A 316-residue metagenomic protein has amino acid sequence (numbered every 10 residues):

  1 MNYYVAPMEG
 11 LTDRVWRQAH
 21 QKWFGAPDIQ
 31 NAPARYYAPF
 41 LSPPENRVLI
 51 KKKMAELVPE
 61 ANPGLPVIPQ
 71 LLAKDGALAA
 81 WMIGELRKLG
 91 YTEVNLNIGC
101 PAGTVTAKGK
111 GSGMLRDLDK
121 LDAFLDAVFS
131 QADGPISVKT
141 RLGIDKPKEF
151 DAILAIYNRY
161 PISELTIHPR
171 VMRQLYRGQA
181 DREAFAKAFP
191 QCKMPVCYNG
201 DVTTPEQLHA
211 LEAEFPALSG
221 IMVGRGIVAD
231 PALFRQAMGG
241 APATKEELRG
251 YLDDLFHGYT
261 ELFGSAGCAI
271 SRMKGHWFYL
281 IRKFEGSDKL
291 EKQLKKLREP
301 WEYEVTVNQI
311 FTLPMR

Functional and structural regions predicted by a protein language model:
M1-R316: Flavin-dependent oxidoreductase catalytic cores
